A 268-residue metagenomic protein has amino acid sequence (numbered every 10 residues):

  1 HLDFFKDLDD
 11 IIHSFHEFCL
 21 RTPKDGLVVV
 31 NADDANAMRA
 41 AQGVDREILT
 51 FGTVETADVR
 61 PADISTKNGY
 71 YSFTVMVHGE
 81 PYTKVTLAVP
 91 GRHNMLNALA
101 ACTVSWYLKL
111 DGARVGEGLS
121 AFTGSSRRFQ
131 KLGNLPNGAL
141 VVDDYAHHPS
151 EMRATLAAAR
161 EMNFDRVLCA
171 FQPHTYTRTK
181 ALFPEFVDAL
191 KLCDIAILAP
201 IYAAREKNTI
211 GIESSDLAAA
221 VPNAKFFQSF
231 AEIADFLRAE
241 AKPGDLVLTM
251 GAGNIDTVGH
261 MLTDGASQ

Functional and structural regions predicted by a protein language model:
H1-V141, F164, S215-A219: Acidic, Mg2+-coordinating active-site environments of NTP-dependent enzymes
L2-D9, R178-K180, E206-T209, T257-G259: Glycine/threonine-rich flexible loop motifs
C19, L190-K191, A241: A short, aliphatic-rich alpha-helical micro-motif
L27, I195, L246: Short glycine-centered segments of the SAM/dcSAM-binding site in methyltransferase folds
V30, T50, C169-F171, L198 (+1 more regions): Structural beta-sheet core signal
L108, A159-D165, E240-D245: Glycine-rich phosphate-binding loop signature in dinucleotide/nucleotide-binding domains
S125, Y145, S150-F226: Active-site beta-alpha connecting loops in nucleotide-dependent enzymes
E232-T263: A glycine-rich beta-strand to alpha-helix segment that forms a phosphate/ribose-binding loop at ligand/cofactor sites
